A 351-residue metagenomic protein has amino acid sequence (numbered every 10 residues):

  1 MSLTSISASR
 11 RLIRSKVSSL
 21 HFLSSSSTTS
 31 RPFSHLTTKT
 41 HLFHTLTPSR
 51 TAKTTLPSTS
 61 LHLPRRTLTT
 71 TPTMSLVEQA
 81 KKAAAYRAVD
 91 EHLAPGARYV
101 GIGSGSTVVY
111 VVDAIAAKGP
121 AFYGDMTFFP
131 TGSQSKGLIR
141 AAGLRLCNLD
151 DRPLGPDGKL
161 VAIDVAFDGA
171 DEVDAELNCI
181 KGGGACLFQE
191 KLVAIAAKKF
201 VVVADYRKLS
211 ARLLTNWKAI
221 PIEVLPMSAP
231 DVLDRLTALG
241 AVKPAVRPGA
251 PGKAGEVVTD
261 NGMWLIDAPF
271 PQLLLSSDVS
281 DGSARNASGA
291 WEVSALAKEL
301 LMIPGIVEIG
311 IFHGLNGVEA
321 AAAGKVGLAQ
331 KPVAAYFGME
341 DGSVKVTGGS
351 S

Functional and structural regions predicted by a protein language model:
S2-S24, R31-A166, E172-N178: N-terminal glycine-/serine-/threonine-rich phosphate-binding loop
S75-Q79, A83, G137-S351: Conserved phosphate- and dinucleotide-binding cores of soluble alpha/beta proteins, encompassing both enzyme active
